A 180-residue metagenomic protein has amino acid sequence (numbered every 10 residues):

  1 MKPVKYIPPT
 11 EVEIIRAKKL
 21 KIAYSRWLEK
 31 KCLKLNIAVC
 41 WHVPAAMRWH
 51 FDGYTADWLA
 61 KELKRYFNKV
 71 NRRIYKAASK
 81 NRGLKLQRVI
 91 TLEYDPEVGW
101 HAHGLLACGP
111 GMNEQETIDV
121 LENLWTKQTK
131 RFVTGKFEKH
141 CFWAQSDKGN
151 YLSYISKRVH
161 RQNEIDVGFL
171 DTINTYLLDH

Functional and structural regions predicted by a protein language model:
K2-I37, A45-A60, P110-H180: Catalytic "initiation/cleavage/transfer" segments centered on a nucleophilic residue and adjacent nucleic-acid-engaging
I15-K19, F67-V70, G83-L86, L121: A short linear-motif detector with a strong N-terminal bias
W41: Short, charge-patterned binding micro-sites
F51-S79: Helical scaffold of the NTase/Pol beta-like nucleotidyltransferase catalytic core
Y75-E93: A short acidic/basic microdomain associated with nuclease active sites
L84, W100, G135-F137: Residue-level signal for beta-strand positions within conserved beta-sheet cores that form or flank
Q87-M112: Histidine-centered divalent-metal-coordination microenvironment in nucleic-acid enzymes
